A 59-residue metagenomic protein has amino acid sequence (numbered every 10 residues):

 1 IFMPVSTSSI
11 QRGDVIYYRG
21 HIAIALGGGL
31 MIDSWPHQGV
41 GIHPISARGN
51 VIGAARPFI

Functional and structural regions predicted by a protein language model:
I1-S8, G20-I59: Aromatic- and glycine-rich peptidoglycan recognition patches
G13-D14, H21: Structural motif
D14-V15, A55: Generic intrinsically disordered, low-complexity segments enriched for polar/acidic and small residues
